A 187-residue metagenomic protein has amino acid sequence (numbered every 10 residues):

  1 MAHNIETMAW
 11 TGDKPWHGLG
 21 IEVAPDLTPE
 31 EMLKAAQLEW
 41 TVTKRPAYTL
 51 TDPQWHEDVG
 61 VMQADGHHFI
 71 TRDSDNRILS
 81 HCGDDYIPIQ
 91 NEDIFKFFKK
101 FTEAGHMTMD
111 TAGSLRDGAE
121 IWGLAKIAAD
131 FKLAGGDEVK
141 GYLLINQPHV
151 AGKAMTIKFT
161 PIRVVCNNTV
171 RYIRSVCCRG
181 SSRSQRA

Functional and structural regions predicted by a protein language model:
M1-F97, H106: Feature for intrinsically disordered/low-complexity regulatory segments and propeptides
K96-F97, T102-A187: Intrinsic disorder/low-complexity polar-acidic segments
